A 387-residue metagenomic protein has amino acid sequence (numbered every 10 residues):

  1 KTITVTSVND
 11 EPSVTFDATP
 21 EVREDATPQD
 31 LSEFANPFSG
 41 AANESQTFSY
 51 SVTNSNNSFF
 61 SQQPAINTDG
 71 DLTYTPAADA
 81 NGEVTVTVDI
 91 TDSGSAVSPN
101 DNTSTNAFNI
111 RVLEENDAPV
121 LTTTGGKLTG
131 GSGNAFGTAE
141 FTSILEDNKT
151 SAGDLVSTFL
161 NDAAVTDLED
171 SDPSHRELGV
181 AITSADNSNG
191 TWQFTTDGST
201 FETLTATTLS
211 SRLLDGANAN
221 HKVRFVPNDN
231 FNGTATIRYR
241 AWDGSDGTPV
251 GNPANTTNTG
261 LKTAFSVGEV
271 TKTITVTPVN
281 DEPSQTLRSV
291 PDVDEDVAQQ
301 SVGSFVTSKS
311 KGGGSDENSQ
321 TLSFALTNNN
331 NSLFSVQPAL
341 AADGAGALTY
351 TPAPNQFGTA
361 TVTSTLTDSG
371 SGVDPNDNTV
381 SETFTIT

Functional and structural regions predicted by a protein language model:
K1-T387: Extracellular glycosylation-rich, acidic/polar low-complexity regions of adhesion- and matrix-associated proteins
